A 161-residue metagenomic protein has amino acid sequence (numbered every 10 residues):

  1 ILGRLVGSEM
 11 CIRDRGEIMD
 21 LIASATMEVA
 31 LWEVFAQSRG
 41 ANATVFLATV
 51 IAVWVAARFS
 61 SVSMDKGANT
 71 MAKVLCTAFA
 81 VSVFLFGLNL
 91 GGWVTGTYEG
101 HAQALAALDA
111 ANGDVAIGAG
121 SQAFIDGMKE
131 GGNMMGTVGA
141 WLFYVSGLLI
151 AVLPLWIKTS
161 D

Functional and structural regions predicted by a protein language model:
I1-D14: Single conserved hydrophobic/aromatic residue that forms the stacking wall/gate of nucleotide- or nucleobase-binding
G16-A57: Cytosolic-side membrane-entry/anchor segment at the start of a transmembrane helix
A30, T77-F79, L108-A116, L155-D161: Terminal, low-complexity, charged helical segments
A41, V115-I150: Hydrophobic alpha-helical transmembrane segments
V50-S61, G136-D161: Transmembrane alpha-helical segments in integral membrane proteins
R58-L75: Amphipathic, cytosolic membrane-interfacial segments at TM-TM junctions
V74-A102: Hydrophobic alpha-helical membrane-insertion segments
W93-S121: Juxtamembrane non-transmembrane "cap" segments at the membrane-aqueous interface of multi-pass membrane proteins
